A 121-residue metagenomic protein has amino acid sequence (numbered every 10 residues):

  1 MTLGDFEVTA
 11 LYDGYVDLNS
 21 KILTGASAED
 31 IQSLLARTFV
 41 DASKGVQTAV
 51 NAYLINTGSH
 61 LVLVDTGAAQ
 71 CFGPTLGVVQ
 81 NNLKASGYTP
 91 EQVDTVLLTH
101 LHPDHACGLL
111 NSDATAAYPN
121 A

Functional and structural regions predicted by a protein language model:
M1-S86: Conserved beta-strand hairpin/beta-sheet module of binuclear metal-dependent hydrolase folds, prominently
L61, G67-A121: Active-site HxH/HxHxD metal-binding segment of metal-dependent hydrolases
